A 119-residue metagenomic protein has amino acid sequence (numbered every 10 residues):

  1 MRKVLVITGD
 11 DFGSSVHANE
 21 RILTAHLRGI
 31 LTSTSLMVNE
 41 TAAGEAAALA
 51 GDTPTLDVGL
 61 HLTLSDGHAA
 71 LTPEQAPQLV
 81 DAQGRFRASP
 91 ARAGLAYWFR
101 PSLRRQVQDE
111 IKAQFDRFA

Functional and structural regions predicted by a protein language model:
M1-V16: Boundary/entry segment of secreted carbohydrate-active catalytic domains
V4-V6, L31-S35, T55-H61: Structural preference for beta-strand elements that scaffold enzyme active sites
D10-F12, M37-T41, H61-G67: Active-site beta-loop-alpha junctions enriched in small/polar residues
V16-A42: A short alpha/beta connector and helix-capping loop motif
I22-R28, E45-D57, Q78-G84, A119: Acidic (Asp/Glu)-rich catalytic clusters
D57-L64, R85-P90: Non-cysteine beta-strand/loop elements that form the S-adenosyl-L-methionine
A69-S102: Active-site gating loops and adjacent loop-to-helix segments of metal-dependent hydrolytic enzymes
R105-A119: CE4/NodB-like, metal-dependent polysaccharide N-deacetylase domain that modifies extracellular/periplasmic N-acetylated
